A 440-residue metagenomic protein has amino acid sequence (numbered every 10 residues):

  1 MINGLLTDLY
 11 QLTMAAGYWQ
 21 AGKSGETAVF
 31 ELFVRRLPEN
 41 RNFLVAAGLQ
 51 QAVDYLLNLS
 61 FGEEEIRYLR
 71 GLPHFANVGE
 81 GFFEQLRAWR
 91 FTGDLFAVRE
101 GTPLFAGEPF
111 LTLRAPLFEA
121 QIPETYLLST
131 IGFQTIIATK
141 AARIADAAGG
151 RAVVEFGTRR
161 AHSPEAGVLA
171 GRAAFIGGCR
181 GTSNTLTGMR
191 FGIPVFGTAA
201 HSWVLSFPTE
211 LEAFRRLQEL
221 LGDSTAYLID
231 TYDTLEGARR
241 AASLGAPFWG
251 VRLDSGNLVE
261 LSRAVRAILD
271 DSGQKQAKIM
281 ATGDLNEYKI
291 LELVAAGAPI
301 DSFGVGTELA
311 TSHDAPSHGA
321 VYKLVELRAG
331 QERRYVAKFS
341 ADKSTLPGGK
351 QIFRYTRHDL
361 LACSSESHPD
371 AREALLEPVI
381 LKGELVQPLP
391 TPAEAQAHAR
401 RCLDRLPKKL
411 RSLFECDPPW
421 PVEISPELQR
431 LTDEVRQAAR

Functional and structural regions predicted by a protein language model:
M1-L221, L235, K323-R440: Ordered alpha/beta subdomains of enzyme catalytic regions
S202-R357: Glycine-rich phosphate/ribose-binding loops and adjacent secondary-structure elements that form binding surfaces
